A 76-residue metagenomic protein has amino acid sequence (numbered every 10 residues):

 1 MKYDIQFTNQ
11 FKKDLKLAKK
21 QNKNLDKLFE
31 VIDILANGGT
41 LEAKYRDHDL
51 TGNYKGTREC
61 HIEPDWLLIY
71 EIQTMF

Functional and structural regions predicted by a protein language model:
M1-P64, T74-F76: Basic, Lys/Arg-enriched alpha-helical interface segments
I69-Y70: Short, charged interaction patches at domain edges and termini
